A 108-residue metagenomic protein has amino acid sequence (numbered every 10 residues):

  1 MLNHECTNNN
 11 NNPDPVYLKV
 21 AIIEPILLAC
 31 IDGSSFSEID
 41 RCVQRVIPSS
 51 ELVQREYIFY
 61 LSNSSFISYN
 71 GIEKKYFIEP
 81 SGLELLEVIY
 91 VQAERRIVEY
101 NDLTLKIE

Functional and structural regions predicted by a protein language model:
L2-L27: Short alpha-helical segments that sit at the start of domains
L18, I26-L27, Y57, E84-V91: Extended low-polarity, hydrophobic cluster-rich segments
I26-S34: Short helix-to-turn junction characteristic of helix-turn-helix DNA-binding domains, especially the helix
G33-Q44: Short acidic, hydrophobic short linear motifs in intrinsically disordered regions
P48-N63: Short amphipathic alpha-helical interaction segments
S62-E73: A short, conserved structural fragment
K74-E79: Minor-groove-contacting beta-hairpin "wing" of winged helix-turn-helix DNA-binding domains
L83-E108: Short, amphipathic alpha-helical interaction segments positioned at domain boundaries
